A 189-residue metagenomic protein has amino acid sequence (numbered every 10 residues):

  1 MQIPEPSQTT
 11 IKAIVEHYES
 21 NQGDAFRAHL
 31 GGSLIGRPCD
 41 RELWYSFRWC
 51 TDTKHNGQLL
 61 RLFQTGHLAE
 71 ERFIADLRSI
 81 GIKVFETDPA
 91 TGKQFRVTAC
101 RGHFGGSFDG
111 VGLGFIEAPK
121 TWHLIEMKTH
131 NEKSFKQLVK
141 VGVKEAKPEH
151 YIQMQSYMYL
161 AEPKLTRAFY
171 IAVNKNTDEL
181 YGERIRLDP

Functional and structural regions predicted by a protein language model:
M1-L124, N131-K133, V141-K144, P148: Metal-dependent nuclease catalytic cores that hydrolyze phosphodiester bonds in DNA/RNA, characterized by
M127-T129, A172: Residue-level recognition of conserved beta-strand positions in structured domain cores
Q137, V141-Y151, S156-P189: Metal-dependent nuclease catalytic regions and adjoining charged, substrate-binding loops involved in nucleic-acid end
